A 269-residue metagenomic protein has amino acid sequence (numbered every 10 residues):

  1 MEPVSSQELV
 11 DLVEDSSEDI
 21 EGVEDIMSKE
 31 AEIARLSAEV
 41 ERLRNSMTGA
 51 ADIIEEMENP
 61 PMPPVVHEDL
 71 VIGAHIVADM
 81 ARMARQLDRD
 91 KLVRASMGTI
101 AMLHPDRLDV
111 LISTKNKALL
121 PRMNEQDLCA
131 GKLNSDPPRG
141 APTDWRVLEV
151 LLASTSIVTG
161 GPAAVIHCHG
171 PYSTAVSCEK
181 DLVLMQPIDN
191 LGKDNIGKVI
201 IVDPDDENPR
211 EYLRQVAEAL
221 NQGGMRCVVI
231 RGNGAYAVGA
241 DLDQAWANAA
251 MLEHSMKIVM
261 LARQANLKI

Functional and structural regions predicted by a protein language model:
M1-I269: Glycine-rich flexible loops
